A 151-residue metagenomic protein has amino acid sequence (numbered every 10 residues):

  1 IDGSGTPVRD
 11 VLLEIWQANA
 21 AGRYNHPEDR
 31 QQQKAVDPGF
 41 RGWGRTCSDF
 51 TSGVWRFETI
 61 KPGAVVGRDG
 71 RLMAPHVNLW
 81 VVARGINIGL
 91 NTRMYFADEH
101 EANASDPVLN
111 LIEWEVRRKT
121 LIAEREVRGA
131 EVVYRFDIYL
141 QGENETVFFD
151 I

Functional and structural regions predicted by a protein language model:
I1-I122, V127-I151: Beta-strand-dominated extracellular/periplasmic modules and repeats in secreted or surface-exposed proteins
